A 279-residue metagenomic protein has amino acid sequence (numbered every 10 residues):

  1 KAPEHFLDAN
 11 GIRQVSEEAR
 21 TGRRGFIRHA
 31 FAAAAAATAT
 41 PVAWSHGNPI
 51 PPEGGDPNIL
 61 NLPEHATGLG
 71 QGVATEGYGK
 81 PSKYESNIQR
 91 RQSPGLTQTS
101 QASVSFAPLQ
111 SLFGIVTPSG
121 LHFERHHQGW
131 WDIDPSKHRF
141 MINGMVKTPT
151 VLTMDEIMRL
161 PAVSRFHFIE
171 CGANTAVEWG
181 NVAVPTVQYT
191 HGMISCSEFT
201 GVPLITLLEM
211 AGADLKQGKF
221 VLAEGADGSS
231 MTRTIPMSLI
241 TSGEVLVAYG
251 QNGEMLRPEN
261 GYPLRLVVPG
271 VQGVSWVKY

Functional and structural regions predicted by a protein language model:
K1-G25, H46: N-terminal secretory signal peptides
L7, S16, F31, N48-I50 (+1 more regions): Compositionally biased, intrinsically disordered low-complexity segments enriched in polar/proline residues
G11, A34, T38-A43, N61 (+1 more regions): Glycine-centered secondary-structure boundary/capping sites
E17, A34-A36, P63, S93: Compositionally biased, low-complexity segments enriched in small residues
R23-N48: N-terminal export signals
H46-Y279: Structured, non-membrane catalytic/scaffold regions adjacent to prosthetic-group chemistry
